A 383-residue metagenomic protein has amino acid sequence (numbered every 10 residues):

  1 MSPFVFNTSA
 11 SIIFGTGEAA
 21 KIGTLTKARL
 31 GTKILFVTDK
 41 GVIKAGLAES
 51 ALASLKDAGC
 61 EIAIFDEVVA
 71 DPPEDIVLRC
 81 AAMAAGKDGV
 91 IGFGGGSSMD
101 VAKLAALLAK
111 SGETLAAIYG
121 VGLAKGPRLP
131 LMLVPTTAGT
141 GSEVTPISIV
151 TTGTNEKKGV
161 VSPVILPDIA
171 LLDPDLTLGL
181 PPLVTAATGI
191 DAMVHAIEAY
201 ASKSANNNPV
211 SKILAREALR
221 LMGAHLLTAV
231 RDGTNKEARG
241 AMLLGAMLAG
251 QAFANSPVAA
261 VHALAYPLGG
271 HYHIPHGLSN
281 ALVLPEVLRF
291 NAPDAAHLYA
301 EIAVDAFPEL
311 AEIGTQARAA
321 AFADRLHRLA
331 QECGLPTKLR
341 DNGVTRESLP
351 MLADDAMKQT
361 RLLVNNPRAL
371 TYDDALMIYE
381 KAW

Functional and structural regions predicted by a protein language model:
M1-G89, L339: ATP/NTP phosphate-donor binding region
A19-I22, K44-L47, E74-D75, S97-L104 (+3 more regions): Short glycine/serine/threonine-rich phosphate/pyrophosphate-binding segments that cradle anionic phosphate groups
D75-D175: Glycine/threonine-rich beta-strand-loop-alpha-helix active-site module that forms ligand/phosphate-binding
I147-S256, P367: Carboxylate- and glycine-rich phosphate/diphosphate-binding segment that chelates Mg2+/Mn2+
M193-I197, M242-G250, L284, L326 (+3 more regions): Short alpha-helical scaffolding segments that buttress acidic/His motifs in well-ordered protein cores
S256-A321, H327: C-terminal catalytic subdomain
Y299, L310-W383: C-terminal charged capping/lid subdomain of soluble metabolic enzymes
